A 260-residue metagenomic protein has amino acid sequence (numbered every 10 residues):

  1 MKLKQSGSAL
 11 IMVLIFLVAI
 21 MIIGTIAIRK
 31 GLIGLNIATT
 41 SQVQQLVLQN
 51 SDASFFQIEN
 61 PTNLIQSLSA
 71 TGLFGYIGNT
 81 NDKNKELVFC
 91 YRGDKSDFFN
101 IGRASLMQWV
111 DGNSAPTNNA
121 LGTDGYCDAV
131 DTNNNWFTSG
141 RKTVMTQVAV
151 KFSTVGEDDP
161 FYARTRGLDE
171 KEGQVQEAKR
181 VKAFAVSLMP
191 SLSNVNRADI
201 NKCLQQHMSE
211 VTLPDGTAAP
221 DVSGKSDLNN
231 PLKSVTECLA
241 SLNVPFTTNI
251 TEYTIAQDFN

Functional and structural regions predicted by a protein language model:
M1-S6: N-terminal leader/signal peptides at the extreme start of proteins
M12-N50: Aliphatic-rich helix starts adjacent to a transmembrane/signal segment
I15, I33-S41, N60, G72-N81: General secondary-structure propensity
M21, A27, Q57-I58, I65 (+1 more regions): Generic hydrophobic alpha-helical segments
V47-Q66: N-terminal alpha-helical signal peptides/signal-anchor transmembrane segments
P61-K95: Short, glycine/small-hydrophobic-rich surface segments
F98-N260: Intrinsically disordered, low-complexity regions enriched in Pro/Ser/Thr/Gly and acidic residues
